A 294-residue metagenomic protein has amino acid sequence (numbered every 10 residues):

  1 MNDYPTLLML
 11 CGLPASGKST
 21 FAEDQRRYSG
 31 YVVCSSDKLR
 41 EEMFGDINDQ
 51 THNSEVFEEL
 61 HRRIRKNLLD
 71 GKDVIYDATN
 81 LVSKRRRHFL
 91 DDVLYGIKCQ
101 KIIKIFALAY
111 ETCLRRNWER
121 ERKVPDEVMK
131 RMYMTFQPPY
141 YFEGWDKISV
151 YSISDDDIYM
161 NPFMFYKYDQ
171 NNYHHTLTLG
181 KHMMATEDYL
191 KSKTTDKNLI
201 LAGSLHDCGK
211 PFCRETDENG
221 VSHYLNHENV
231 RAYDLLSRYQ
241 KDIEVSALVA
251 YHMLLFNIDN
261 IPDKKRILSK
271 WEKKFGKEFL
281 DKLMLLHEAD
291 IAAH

Functional and structural regions predicted by a protein language model:
L10: Hydrophobic anchor at the beta1->P-loop junction of P-loop NTPases
L13-P14: The conserved Walker
G17: Conserved glycine(s) of the Walker
T20-K72: Conserved substrate/cofactor phosphate-moiety recognition/catalytic segment in nucleotide-dependent phosphotransferases
H52-C99: Glycine-rich phosphate-binding loop used to anchor ATP phosphates in small-molecule kinases, encompassing both
T79-K147: Replace "adjacent to P-loop NTPase cores in ATP/GTP-dependent enzymes" with "adjacent to NTP-binding cores
Y151-T216: Acidic/His-rich, divalent-metal-binding segments that scaffold phosphate/diphosphate chemistry
K191-A293: Divalent metal-dependent catalytic cores for phosphoryl transfer on phosphate-bearing substrates
